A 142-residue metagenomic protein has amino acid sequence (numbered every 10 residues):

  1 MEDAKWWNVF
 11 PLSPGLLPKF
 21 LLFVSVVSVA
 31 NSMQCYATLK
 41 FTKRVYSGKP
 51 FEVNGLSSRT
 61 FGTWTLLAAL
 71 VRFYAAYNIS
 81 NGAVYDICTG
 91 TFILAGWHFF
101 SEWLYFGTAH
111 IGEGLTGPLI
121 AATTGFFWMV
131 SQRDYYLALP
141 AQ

Functional and structural regions predicted by a protein language model:
M1-F10, P118-Q142: C-terminal helix/juxtamembrane-tail motif
M1-S28: Cytosolic juxtamembrane helix and N-cap/initiation of the first transmembrane helix
F23-V29, N54-Y77, I93: Core segments of alpha-helical transmembrane spans in multipass integral membrane proteins
V26-E52, G62: Hydrophobic transmembrane helix segments
M33-V45, L70, S80-A83, H110 (+1 more regions): Juxtamembrane interfacial secondary-structure elements that flank transmembrane helices in multi-pass membrane proteins
P50-W64, C88, G114-P118: Juxtamembrane helix-loop boundaries in multi-pass membrane proteins
T65, D86-E102: Hydrophobic alpha-helical membrane segments
Y77-N81, G96-G114: Membrane-helix boundary connector in multi-pass membrane proteins
